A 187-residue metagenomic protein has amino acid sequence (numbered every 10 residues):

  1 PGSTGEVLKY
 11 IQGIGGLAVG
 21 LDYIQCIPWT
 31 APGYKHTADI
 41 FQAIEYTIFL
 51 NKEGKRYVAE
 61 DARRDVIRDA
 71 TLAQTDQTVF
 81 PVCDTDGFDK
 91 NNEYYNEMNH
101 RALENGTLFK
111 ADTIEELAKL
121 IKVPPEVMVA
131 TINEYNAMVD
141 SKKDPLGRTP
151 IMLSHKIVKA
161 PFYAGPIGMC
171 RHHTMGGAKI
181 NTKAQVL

Functional and structural regions predicted by a protein language model:
P1, V58, K183-L187: Intrinsic structural disorder
P1-K9: A conserved FAD-binding loop/helix module that cradles the flavin
G2, L21-C26, E53-E60, V139-K142 (+2 more regions): Short linear motifs at secondary-structure transitions and domain/linker junctions
G5, G15, G176-G177: Glycine-centered flexibility sites
L8-V123: An anion/pyrophosphate-binding glycine-rich loop and adjacent beta-alpha core in soluble alpha-beta enzymes
V127-L187: A glycine-rich dinucleotide-binding beta-alpha-beta segment and adjacent secondary-structure elements that constitute
